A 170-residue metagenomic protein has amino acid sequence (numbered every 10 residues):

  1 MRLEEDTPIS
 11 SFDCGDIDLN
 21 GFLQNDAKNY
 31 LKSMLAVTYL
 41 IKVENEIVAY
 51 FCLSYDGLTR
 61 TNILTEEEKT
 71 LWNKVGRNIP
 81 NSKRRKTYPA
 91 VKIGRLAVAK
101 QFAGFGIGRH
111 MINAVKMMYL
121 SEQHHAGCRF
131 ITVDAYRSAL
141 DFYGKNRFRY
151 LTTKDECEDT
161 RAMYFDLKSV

Functional and structural regions predicted by a protein language model:
M1-N29, S33, T38-L40: Short amphipathic alpha-helix that is part of the acyltransferase structural core
L35-S54, E67-E68: Conserved beta-hairpin
A36-L40, Y50, A90, R95 (+1 more regions): Short hydrophobic/aromatic beta-strand element in the GNAT-like acyltransferase core that lines or flanks the acyl-donor
C52-R95: Conserved acyl-donor/pantetheine-binding loop and adjacent beta-alpha core of acyl/acetyltransferases and related
G94-G104: A short, internal acetyl-CoA/4′-phosphopantetheine-binding micro-motif in the GNAT/acyltransferase core
G104-M118: Conserved acetyl-CoA-binding loop-helix of GNAT-fold acetyltransferases
L120, N146-R147: Catalytic cores of nucleotide-enabled group-transfer and carboxylate-activating enzymes in metabolic and assembly-line
G127-S138, N146, T152-V170: C-terminal "cap" of GNAT-fold acetyltransferases
